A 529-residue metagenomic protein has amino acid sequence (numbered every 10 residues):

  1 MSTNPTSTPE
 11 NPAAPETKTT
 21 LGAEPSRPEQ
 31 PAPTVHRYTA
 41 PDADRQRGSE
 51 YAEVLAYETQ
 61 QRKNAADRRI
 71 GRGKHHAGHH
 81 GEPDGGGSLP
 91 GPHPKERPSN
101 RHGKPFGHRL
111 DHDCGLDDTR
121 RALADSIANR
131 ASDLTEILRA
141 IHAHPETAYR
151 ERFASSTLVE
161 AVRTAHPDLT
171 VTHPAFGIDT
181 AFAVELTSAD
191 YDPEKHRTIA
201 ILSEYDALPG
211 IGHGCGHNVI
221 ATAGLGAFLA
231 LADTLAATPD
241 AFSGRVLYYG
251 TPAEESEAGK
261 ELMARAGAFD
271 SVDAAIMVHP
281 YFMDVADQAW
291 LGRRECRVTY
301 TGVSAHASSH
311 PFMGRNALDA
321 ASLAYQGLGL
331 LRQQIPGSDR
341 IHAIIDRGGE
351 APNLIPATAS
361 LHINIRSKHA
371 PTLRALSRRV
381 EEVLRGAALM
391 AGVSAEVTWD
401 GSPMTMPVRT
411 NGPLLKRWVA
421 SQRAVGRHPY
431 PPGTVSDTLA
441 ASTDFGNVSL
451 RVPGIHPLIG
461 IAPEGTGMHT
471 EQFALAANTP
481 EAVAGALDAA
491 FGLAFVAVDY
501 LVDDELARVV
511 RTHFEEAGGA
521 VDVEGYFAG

Functional and structural regions predicted by a protein language model:
S2, H79, I199-I201, V246-G250 (+4 more regions): Short, well-ordered beta-strand elements
S2-P5, P12-E16, E24, P33-R37 (+4 more regions): Metal-dependent amide/peptide-bond hydrolase catalytic core, centered on the "pita-bread" metallohydrolase fold
T3-N4, T8-V246: Acidic/His- and Gly-rich active-site-bordering loop/insert found across diverse amide/peptide-bond hydrolases
T180-A183, T187-Y191, D206-G214, N218-V219 (+2 more regions): Histidine/acidic-residue-rich, glycine-tolerant segments that coordinate divalent metal ions
I199, Y249, A274-I276, P453-P457: Hydrophobic/aromatic beta-strand patches that form the interior of the parallel beta-sheet core in alpha/beta enzyme
A200-L202, T301, H456-G460: Non-cysteine beta-strand/loop elements that form the S-adenosyl-L-methionine
G216-G224, G314-A317, N411, A441 (+2 more regions): Short, conserved glycine- and acidic-residue-centered signature motifs in active-site or ligand-binding loops
